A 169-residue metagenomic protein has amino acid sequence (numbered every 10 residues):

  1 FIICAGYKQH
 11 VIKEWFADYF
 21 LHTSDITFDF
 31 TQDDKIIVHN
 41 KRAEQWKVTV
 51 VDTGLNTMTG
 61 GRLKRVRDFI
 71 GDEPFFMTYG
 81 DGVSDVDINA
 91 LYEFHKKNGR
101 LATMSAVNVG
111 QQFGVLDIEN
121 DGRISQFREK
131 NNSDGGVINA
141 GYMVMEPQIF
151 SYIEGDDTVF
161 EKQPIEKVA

Functional and structural regions predicted by a protein language model:
F1-Y79, A90: Conserved N-terminal catalytic core of the sugar/cofactor nucleotidyltransferase
Q9-E14, V86, Q111-G114: A short beta-to-alpha transition loop/helix N-cap that caps and shapes the active-site region
A17-H22, F94-K96, I118-I124: Short, hinge-like loop/turn segments at secondary-structure boundaries
A43-Q45, M58, I70, K97 (+3 more regions): A generic fold-level signal
T57-M58, V115-E129: Acidic/His-rich active-site region of diverse nucleotide-sugar glycosyltransferases
P74-F76, V83-S84, I88-K97, N108-Q111 (+1 more regions): Catalytic-core segments of class I nucleotidyltransferases/pyrophosphorylases that form NMP-activated intermediates
T103-I118: Short beta-strand-to-loop element that shapes/binds the nucleotide-sugar donor at the catalytic cleft/hinge
